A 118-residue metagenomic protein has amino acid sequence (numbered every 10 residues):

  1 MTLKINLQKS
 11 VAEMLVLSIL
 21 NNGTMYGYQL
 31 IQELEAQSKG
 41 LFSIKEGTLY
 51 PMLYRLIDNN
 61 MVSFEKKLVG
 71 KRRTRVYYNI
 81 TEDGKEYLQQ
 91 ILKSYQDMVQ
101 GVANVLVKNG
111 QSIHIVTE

Functional and structural regions predicted by a protein language model:
M1-S10, I91: Intrinsically disordered, low-complexity serine/threonine- and proline-rich regulatory segments
K4, K67-V69: Short, solvent-exposed loop/turn elements at beta->coil junctions and helix N-caps that rim active or binding pockets
N6-T48: N-terminal helix-turn-helix DNA-binding core of bacterial DNA-binding proteins
L49-L56: Basic amphipathic alpha-helical segments that dock to polyanions
N60: Glycine-centered, phosphate/nucleic-acid-interacting loop/turn motifs that mediate DNA/RNA or nucleotide
F64: Short beta-strand "wing" residues that participate in macromolecule-binding interfaces
G70-L92: Basic, amphipathic "hinge/linker" alpha-helix immediately C-terminal to the N-terminal HTH DNA-binding motif
E86-E118: Amphipathic alpha-helical dimerization/coiled-coil segments that flank or bridge DNA-binding/regulatory modules
